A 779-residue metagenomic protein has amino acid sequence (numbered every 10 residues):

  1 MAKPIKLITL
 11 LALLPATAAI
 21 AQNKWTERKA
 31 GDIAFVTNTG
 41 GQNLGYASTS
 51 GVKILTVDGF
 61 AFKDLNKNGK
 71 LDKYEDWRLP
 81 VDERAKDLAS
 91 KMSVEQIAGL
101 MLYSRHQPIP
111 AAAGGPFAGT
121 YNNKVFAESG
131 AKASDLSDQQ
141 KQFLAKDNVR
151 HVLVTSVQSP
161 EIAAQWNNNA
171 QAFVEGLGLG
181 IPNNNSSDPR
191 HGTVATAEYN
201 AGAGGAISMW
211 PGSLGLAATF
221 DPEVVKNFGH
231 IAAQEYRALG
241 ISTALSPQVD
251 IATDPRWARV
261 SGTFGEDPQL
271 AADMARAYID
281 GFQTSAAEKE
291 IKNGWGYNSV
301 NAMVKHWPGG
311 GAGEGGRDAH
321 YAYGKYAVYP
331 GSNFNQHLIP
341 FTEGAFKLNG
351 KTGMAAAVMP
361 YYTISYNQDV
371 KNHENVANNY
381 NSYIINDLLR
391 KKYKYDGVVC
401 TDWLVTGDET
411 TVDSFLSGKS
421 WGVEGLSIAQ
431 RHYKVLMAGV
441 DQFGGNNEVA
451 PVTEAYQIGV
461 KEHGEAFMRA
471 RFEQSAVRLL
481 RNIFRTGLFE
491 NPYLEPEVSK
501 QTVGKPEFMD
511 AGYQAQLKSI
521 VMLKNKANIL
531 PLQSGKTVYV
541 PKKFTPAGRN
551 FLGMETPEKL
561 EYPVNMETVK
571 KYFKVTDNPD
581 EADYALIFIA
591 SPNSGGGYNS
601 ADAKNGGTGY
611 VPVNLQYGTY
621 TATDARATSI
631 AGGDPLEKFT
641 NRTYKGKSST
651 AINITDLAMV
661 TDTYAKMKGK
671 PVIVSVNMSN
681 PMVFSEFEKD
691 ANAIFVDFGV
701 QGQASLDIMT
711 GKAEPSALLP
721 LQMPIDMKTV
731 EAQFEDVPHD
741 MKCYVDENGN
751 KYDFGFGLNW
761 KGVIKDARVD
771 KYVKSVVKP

Functional and structural regions predicted by a protein language model:
M1-K24: Bacterial Sec-dependent N-terminal signal peptides
A21-P779: Glycoside hydrolase catalytic-domain context in secreted enzymes
